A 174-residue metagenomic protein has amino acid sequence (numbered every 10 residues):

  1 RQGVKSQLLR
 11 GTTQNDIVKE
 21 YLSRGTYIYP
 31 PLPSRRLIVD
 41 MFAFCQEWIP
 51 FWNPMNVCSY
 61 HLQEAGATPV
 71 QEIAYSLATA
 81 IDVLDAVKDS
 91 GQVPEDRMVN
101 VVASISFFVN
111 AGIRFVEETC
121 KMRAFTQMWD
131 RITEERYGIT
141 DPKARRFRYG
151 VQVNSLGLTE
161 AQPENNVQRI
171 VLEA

Functional and structural regions predicted by a protein language model:
R1-E118, R136, K143-G150: Catalytic alpha/beta active-site cores
F107-N110, F115-A174: Glycine-rich anion/phosphate-binding loop at the beta-strand->alpha-helix junction
